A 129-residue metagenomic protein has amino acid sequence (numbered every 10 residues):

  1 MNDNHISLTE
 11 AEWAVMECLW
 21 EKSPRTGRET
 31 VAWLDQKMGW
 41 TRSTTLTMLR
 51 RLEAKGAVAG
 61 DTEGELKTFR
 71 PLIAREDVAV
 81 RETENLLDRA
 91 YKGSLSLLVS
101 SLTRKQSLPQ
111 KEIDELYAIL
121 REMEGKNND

Functional and structural regions predicted by a protein language model:
H5-A11, E63-R81: Short, cationic-aromatic polyanion-contact patches
E10-C18, E29, L97: Pre-recognition alpha-helix immediately N-terminal to the DNA-recognition helix within helix-turn-helix or winged-helix
R25-W33: Short acidic, hydrophobic short linear motifs in intrinsically disordered regions
A32-T41: Short helix-coil junctions and helix-kink-helix linkers
L46-R50: Short, hydrophobic-biased segments on the C-terminal half of alpha helices that form "recognition helices"
G56: Glycine-centered, phosphate/nucleic-acid-interacting loop/turn motifs that mediate DNA/RNA or nucleotide
G60: Short beta-strand "wing" residues that participate in macromolecule-binding interfaces
R81-K126: Amphipathic alpha-helical dimerization/coiled-coil segments that flank or bridge DNA-binding/regulatory modules
